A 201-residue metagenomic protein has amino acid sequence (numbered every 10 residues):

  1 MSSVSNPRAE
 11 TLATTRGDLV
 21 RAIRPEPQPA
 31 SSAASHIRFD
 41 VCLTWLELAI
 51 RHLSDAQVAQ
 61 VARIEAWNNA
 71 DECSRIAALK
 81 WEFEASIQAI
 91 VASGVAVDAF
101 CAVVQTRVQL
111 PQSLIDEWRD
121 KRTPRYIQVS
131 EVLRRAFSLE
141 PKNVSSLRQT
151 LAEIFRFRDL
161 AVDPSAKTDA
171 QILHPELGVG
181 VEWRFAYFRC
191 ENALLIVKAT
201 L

Functional and structural regions predicted by a protein language model:
M1-S86: Charged alpha-helical initiation segments
W45, A85, A92, L147-T150 (+1 more regions): Amphipathic alpha-helix face/heptad-repeat signature
A49, L160, L173-L201: Amphipathic, Lys/Arg-enriched alpha-helical patches that create a basic surface for binding polyanionic ligands
R63-A66, C101-K121, Q171-H174: Short acidic alpha-helical/loop segments enriched in Asp/Glu that coordinate divalent cations
E82-V108: Short, hydrophobic, well-ordered secondary-structure elements
R122-E131, R156, V162-S165: A structural motif
S130-L151: A contiguous pocket-lining binding segment that forms or flanks enzyme active sites
S145-H174: Histidine-centered, metal-coordinating catalytic motifs and their short helical/loop contexts
